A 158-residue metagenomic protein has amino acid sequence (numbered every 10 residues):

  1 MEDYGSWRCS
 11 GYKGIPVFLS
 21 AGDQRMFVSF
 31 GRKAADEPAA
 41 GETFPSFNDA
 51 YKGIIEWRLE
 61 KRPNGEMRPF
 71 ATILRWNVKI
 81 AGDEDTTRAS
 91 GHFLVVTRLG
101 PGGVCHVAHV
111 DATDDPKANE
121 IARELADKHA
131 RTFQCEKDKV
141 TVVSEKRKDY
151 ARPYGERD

Functional and structural regions predicted by a protein language model:
M1-E42: Charge-rich, low-complexity N-terminal segments
R32-A35, D49-K52, E56, D138 (+1 more regions): Short linear sequence elements within intrinsically disordered, low-complexity coil regions
G41-P116: Short helix/strand-capping turn motifs
A112-D158: C-terminal partner/receptor-binding element of secreted or periplasmic proteins
